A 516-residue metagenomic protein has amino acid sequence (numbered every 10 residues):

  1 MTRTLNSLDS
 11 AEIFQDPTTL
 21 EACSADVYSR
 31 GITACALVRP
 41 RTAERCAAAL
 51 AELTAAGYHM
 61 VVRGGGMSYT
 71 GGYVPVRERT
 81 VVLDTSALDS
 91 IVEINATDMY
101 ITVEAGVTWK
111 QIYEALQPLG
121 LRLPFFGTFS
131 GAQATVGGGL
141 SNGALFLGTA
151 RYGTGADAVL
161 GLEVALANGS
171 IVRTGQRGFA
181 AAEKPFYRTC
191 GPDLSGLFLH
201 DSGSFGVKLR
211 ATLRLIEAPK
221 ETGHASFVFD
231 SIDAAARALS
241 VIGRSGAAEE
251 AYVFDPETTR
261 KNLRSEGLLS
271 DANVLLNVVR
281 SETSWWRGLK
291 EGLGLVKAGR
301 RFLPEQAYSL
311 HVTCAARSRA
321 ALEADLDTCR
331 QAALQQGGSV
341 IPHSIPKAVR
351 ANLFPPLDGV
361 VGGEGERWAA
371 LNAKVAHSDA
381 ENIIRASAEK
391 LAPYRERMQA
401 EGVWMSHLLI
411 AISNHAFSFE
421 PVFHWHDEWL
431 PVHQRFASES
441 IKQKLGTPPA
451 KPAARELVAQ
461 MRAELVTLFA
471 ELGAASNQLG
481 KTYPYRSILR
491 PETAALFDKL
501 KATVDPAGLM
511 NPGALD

Functional and structural regions predicted by a protein language model:
T4-S24: Conserved oxyanion/phosphate-binding beta-strand-loop segments in alpha/beta enzyme cores
S10-P17, F126-G127, A236-E266, V279 (+6 more regions): Flexible, glycine/charged-enriched surface loops at secondary-structure junctions
C23-R122, A134-L147: Long, structured ligand/cofactor-binding scaffold of large enzymes
V27-T33, Y58, R63-G65, G72-T80 (+3 more regions): Conserved glycine-rich FAD pyrophosphate-binding loop
R45-A48, Q111, I232-A238, R317-T328 (+2 more regions): Short, conserved charged micro-motifs
I91-V92, A105, K110-A247, A251-Y252 (+1 more regions): FAD-binding subdomain of flavoenzyme oxidoreductases
T174-R188, L263-R300, E428-E456: Charged, glycine/proline-rich intrinsically disordered loops and linkers
T222, V228-S231, I242, L276 (+2 more regions): A conserved active-site cap/scaffold subdomain adjacent to cofactor or substrate pockets
